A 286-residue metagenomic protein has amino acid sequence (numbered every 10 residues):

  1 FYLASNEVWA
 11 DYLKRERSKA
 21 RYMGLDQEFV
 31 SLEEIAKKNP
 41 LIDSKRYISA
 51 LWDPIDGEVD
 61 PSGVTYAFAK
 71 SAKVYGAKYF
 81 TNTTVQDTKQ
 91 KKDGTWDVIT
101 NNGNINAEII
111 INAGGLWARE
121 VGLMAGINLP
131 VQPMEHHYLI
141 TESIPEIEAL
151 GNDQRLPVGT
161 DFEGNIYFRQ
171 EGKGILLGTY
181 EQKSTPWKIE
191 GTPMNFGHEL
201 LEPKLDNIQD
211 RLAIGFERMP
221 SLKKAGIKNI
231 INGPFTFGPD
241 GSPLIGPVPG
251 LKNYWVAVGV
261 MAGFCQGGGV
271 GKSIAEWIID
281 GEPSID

Functional and structural regions predicted by a protein language model:
F1-K38, E163-F168, G172-K173: Dinucleotide-binding Rossmann-like beta1-alpha1 core, especially the glycine-rich loop that anchors the ADP
F1-Y2, E16, A36-Y75, D97 (+2 more regions): Helix-loop-beta segment of a Rossmann-like dinucleotide-binding subdomain
L3-Y12, L51-V74, F80, L200-Q209 (+4 more regions): Short beta-strand to alpha-helix junction loop
V8, L41-Y47, K89-D97, I105 (+2 more regions): A short, glycine/Asx- and small/polar-enriched loop/turn that sits immediately N-terminal to a beta-strand
S31, T81-T83, N229: Short loop/edge segments at beta-strand edges and connector loops that shape dinucleotide/nucleotide cofactor-binding
A50-I109, W117-E120: Helical element adjacent to the flavin cofactor pocket in flavoenzyme catalytic cores
D87-L201, D210-S221: Flavin-dependent oxidoreductases
E163, G172, P186, M194-D286: C-terminal catalytic lobe of FAD-dependent flavoproteins
